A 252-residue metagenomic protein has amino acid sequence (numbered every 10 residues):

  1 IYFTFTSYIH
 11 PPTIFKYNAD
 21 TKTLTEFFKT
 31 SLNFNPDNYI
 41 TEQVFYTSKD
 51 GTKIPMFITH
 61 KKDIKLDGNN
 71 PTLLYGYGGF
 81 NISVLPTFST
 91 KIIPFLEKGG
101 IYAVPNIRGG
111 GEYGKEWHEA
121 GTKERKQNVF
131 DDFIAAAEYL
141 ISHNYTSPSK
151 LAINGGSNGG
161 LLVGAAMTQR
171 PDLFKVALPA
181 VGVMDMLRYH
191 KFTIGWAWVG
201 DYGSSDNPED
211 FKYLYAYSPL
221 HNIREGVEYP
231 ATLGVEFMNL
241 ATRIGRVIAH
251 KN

Functional and structural regions predicted by a protein language model:
I1-G68, I82, P86-I93, E97-K98 (+1 more regions): Non-catalytic accessory segments flanking enzyme active sites
T6, Y75-G79, S157, V235-M238: Glycine-rich His-Gly loop
P11, I54, N70, Y77 (+4 more regions): Hydrophobic alpha-helix-in-membranes signature
I14, Y46, M56, L74 (+4 more regions): Conserved hydrophobic/aromatic pocket- or pore-lining residues that grip, position, or stack substrates in active sites
F15-A19, E26-S31, Y75-G76, I92 (+3 more regions): N-terminal start-of-chain detector that recognizes signal peptides and the immediate post-cleavage beginning
I54-I58, A103, N222: Short beta-strand motif preference
I64-G114, R125, L161: Short substrate-entry loop that stabilizes the transition state in hydrolases
K98, V104-N252: Active-site-proximal cap/loop segments of hydrolase catalytic domains
